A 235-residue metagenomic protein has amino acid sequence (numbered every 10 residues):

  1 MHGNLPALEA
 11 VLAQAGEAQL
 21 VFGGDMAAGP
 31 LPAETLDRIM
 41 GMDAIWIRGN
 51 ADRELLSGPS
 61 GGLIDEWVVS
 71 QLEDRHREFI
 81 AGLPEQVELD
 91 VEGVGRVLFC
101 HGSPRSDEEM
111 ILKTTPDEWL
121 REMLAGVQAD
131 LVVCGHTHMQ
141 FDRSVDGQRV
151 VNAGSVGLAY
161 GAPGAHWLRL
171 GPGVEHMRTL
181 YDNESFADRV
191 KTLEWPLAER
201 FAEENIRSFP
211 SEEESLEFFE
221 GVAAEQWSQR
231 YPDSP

Functional and structural regions predicted by a protein language model:
H2-A7, A28-L31, A51-S57, D107 (+2 more regions): Active-site environment of divalent metal-dependent phosphoester hydrolases
G3-A81: Core catalytic region of metal-dependent phosphoesterases/phosphodiesterases, especially metallo-beta-lactamase-like
Q14-A18, V91-G93, A125-Q128, R169: Glycine-rich phosphate-binding loop signature in dinucleotide/nucleotide-binding domains
L20-D25, I45-N50, F99-C100, L131-H138 (+1 more regions): Active-site neighborhood of phospho(di)ester-bond hydrolases with catalytic His/Asp-centered motifs
I80-E118, A125: Internal, conserved structured core segments that host functional sites
Q86-E88, F99, D142, A165-R169: Conserved hydrophobic/aromatic beta-strand scaffold that supports enzyme active sites
D117-V156, P163-W167: Anionic-ligand binding region
S144-P235: Acidic, His/Gly-rich catalytic cores of divalent-metal-dependent hydrolytic chemistry
